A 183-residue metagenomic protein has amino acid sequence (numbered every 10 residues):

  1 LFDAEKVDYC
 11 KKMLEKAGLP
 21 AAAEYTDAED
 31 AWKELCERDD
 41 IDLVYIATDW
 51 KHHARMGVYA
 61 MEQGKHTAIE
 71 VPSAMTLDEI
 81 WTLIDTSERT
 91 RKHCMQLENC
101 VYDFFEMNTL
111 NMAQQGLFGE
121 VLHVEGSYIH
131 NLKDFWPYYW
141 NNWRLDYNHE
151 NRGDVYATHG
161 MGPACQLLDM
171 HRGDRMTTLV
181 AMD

Functional and structural regions predicted by a protein language model:
L1-H66, D78-H93: N-terminal glycine-/serine-/threonine-rich beta1-alpha1-beta2 phosphate-ribose binding loop of Rossmann-like
I46, S73, D154: Flexible, glycine- and charge-enriched loops at secondary-structure boundaries
W50, S73-A74, S127-L132: Short glycine-enriched loops at secondary-structure junctions
K65, I69, L145-Y147: A short, mixed-charge helix-start or loop-turn motif at secondary-structure junctions
E70-P72, E98: Short beta->alpha connector loops at strand-helix junctions that form conserved, small/polar/Pro-enriched
S73-D78, D103-F104: Conserved PLP phosphate-binding loop immediately N-terminal to the Schiff-base lysine helix in PLP-dependent enzymes
T90-M95, C100-D183: Predominantly a Rossmann-like dinucleotide-binding segment in NAD(P)-dependent oxidoreductases
